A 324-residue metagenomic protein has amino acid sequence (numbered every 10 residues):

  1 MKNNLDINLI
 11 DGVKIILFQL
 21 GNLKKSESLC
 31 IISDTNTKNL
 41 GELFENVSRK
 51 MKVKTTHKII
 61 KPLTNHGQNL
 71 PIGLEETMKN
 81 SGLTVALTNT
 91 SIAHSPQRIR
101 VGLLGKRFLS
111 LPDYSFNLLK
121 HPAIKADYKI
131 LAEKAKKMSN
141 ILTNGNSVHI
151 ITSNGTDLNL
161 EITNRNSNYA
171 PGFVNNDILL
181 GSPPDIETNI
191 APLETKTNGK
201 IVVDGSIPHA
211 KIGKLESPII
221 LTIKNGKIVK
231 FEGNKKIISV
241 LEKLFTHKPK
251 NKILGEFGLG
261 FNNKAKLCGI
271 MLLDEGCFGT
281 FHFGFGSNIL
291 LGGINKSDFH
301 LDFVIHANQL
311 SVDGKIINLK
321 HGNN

Functional and structural regions predicted by a protein language model:
M1-K211, E216, Q309-N324: Active-site bordering "gate/hinge" segments that shape substrate access to catalytic or cofactor-binding pockets
I32-D34, D204, K224, F231 (+1 more regions): Generic beta-strand/beta-sheet core signal
G145, N198, P218, L254 (+1 more regions): Short, surface-exposed beta-edge/turn micro-motifs
H149, N159, K200-V202, I220-T222 (+3 more regions): Structured core elements
A191-L193, K211-K214, I220-T222, T246-P249 (+1 more regions): Short, conserved, surface-exposed binding loops centered on an aromatic residue
S217-E232, L310: Active-site and channel-lining beta-strand-loop segments that bind or position nucleotide-derived/phosphorylated
K227-N263: A beta-strand-loop signature enriched in Asp, Gly, Thr, and Trp that corresponds to the sialidase/neuraminidase Asp-box
K250-N308: Cysteine/selenocysteine-centered motifs that mediate thiol-based redox chemistry or coordinate metal-sulfur cofactors
